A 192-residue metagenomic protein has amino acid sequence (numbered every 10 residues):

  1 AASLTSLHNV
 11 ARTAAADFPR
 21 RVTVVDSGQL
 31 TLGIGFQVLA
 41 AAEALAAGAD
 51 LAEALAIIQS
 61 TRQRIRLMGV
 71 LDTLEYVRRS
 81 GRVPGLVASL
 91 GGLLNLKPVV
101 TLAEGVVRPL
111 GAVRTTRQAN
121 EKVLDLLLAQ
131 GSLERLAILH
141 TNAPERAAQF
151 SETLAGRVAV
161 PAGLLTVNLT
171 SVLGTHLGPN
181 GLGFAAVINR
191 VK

Functional and structural regions predicted by a protein language model:
S3-T23, Q29-K192: Mixed-charge interfacial surface used for oligomerization/domain docking and macromolecular partner engagement
